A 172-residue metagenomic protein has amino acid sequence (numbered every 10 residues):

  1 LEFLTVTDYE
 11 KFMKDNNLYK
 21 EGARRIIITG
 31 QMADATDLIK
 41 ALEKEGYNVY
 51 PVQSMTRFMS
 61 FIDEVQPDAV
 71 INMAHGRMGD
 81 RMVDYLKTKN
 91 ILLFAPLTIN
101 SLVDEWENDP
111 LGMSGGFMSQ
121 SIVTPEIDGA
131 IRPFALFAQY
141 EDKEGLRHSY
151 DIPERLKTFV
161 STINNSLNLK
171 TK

Functional and structural regions predicted by a protein language model:
L1-K172: An N-terminal assembly and electron-transfer interface module characteristic of large anaerobic redox and radical
